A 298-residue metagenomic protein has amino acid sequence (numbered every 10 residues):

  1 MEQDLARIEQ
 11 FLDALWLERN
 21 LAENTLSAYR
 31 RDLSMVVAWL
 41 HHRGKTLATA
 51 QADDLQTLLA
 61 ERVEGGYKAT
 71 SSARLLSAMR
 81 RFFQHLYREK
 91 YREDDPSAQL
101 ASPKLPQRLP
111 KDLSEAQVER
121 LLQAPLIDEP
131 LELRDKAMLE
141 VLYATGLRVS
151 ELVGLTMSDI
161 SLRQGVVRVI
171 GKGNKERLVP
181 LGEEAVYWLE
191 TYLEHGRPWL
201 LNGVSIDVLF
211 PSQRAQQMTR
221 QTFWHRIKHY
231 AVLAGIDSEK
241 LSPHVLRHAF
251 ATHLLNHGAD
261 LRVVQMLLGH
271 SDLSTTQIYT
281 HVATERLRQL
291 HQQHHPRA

Functional and structural regions predicted by a protein language model:
M1-A298: Conserved catalytic core of the tyrosine transesterase superfamily
